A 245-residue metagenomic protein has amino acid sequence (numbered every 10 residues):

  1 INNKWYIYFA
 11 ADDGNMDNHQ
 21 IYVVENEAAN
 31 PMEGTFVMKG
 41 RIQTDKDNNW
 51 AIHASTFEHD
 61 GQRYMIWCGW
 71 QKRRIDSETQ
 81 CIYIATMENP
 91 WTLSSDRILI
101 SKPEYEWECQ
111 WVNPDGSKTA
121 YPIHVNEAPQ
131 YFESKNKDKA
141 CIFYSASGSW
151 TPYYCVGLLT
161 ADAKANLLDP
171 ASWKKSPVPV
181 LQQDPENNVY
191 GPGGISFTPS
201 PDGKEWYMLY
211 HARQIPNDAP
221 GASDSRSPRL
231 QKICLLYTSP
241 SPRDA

Functional and structural regions predicted by a protein language model:
I1-M16, V23, S55-F57, Q62-E78 (+3 more regions): Hydrophobic core segments of beta-strands in well-ordered, beta-rich domains
D17-Y22, D76-Y83, T151-L159, D218-P220 (+1 more regions): Structural motif
Q20-E58: Asp-box/WD-like beta-propeller blade repeats and closely related beta-sheet repeat scaffolds
N26-E33, T86-L93, T160-P170: Short loop/turn segments immediately following beta-strands, especially the blade-tip and inter-blade linker loops
G34-I42, S94-K102, D169-P179, R243: Beta-propeller fold detector
I42-K46, I98-A120, S176-N187: Surface-exposed loop and turn segments in beta-propeller and other repeat-based domains that flank or scaffold
W50-I52, V125-E127, G191-G193: Beta-rich catalytic cores
Y237-P242: Conserved small/polar residues in nucleotide/adenosyl-binding loops
